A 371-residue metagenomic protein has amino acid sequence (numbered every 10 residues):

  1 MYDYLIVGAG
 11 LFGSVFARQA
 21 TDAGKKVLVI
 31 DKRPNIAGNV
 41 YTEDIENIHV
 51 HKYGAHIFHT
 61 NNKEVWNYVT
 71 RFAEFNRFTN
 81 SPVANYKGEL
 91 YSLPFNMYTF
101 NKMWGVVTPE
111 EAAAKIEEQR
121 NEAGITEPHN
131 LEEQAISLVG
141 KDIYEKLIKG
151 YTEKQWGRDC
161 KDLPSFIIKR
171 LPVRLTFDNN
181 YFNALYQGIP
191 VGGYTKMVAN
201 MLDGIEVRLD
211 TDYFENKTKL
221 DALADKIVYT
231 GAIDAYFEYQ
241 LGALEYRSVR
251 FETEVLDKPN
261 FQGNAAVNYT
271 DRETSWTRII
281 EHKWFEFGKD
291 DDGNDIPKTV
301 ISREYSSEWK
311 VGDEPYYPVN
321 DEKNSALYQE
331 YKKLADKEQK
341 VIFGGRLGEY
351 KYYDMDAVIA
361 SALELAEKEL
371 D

Functional and structural regions predicted by a protein language model:
Y2-V29, A366: N-terminal Rossmann-like FAD-binding beta1-loop-alpha1 element of flavoenzymes
L11-F12, P34-N35, Y98, E153 (+5 more regions): Short, solvent-exposed loop/turn segments at secondary-structure junctions
T21-E46: Glycine-rich FAD pyrophosphate-binding loop
D44-K52, D178-Y181: Short glycine/proline- and charge-enriched loop/turn segments that cap or connect secondary-structure elements
A55-E89: N-terminal FAD cofactor-binding segment of flavoenzymes
A84-Y91, M97-K226, F237: Active-site/ligand-binding neighborhood in enzyme catalytic cores
F214-L334: Mid-domain catalytic core of redox enzymes that form a hydrophobic substrate pocket/lid adjacent to a catalytic redox
E314-D371: C-terminal catalytic lobe of FAD-dependent flavoproteins
